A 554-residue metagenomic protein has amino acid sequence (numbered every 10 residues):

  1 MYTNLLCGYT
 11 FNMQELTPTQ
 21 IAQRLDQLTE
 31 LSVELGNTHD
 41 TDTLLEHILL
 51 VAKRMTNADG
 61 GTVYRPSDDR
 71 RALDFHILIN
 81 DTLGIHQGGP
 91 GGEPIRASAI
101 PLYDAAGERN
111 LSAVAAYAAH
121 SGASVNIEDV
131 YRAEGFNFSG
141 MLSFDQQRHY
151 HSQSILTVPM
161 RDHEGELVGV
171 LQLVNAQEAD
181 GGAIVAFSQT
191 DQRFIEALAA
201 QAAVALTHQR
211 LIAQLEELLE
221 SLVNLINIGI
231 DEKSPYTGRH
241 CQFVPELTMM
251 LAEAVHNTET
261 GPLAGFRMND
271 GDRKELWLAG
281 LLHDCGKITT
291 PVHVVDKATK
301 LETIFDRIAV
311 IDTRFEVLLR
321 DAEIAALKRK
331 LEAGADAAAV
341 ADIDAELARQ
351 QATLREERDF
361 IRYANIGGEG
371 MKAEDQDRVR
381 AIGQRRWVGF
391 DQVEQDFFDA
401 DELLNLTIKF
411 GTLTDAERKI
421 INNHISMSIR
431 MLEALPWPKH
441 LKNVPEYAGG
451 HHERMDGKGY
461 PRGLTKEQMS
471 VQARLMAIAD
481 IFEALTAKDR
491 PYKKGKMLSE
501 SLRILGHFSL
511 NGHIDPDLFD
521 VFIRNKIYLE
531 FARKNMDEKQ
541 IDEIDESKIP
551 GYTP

Functional and structural regions predicted by a protein language model:
T3-H47, K53-M55, I77, L211-L225 (+1 more regions): Signal-transmission linkers at sensory-effector interfaces
F11, E15-P18, H120-S124, V170-L171 (+7 more regions): Signal-transmission/dimerization alpha-helices at domain junctions
Q27, E166, G181-T207, K274 (+2 more regions): Amphipathic alpha-helical "output/dimerization" segments
N37-G89, E108-V114, T237-C241, P245 (+2 more regions): Helix-loop-beta substructure at the N-terminus of cytosolic sensory domains that couple signal/ligand detection
T62-R109, R132-A133, L171, L281 (+7 more regions): GAF sensory/regulatory domain recognition with acknowledged cross-activation on helical regulatory dimers
G84-H151, V388-G389, T407-I408, T414-D415 (+2 more regions): Regulatory sensory and allosteric helical modules in signal-transduction proteins and certain transcription factors
Q153-G169: A short, aliphatic-rich beta-strand micro-motif
F187-T190, A197, I226, D296-I324 (+2 more regions): Divalent-cation-assisted or electrostatically stabilized phosphate/pyrophosphate-binding catalytic cores
